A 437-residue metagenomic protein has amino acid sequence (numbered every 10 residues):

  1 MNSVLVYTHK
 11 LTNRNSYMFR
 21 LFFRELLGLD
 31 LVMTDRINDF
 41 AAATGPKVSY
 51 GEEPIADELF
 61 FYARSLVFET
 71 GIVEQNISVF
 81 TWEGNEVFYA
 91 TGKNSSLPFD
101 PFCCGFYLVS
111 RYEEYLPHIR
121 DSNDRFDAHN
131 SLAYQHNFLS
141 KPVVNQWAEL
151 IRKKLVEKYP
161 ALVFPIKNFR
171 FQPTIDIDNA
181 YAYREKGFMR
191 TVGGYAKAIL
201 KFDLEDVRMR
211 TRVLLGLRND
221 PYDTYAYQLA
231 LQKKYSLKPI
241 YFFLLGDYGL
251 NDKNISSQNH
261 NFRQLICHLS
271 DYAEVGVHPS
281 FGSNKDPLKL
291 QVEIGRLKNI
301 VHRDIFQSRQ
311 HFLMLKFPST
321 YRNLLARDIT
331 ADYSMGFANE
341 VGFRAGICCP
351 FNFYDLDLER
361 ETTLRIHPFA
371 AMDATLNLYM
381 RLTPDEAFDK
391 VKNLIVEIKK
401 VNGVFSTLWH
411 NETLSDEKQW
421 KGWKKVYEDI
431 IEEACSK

Functional and structural regions predicted by a protein language model:
M1-Q258, C349, L356-K437: Terminal accessory/targeting
N15, S283-R360, K418-W420: Catalytic domains of cell-wall/extracellular-matrix polysaccharide-remodeling enzymes, centered on de-N-acetylation
D176, H278, L324: Conserved hydrophobic/aromatic pocket- or pore-lining residues that grip, position, or stack substrates in active sites
N179, Y183, L204-D206, A226-L315: Metal-dependent polysaccharide deacetylase catalytic core of the NodB/CE4 family, i.e., the active-site-bearing domain
Y272-G276, E340-R344, G403: Glycine-centered flexibility motif
G276-V277, S334-F337, L408-E412: Short acidic/histidine-rich active-site segments
